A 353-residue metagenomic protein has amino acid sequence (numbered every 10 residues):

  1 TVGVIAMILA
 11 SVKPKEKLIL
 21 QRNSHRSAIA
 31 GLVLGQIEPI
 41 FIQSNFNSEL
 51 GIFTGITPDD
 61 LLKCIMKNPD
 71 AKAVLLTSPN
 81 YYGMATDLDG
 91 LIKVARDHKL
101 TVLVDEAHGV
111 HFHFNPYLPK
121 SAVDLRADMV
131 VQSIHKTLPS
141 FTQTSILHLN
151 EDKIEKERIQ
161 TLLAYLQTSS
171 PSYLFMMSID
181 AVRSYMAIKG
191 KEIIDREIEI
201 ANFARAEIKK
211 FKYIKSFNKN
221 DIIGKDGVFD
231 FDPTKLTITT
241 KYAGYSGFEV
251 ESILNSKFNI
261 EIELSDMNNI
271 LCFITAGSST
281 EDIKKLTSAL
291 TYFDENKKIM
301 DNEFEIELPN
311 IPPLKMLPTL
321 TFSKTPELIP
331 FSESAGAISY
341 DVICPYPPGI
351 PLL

Functional and structural regions predicted by a protein language model:
T1-Y213, F217: Conserved PLP-enzyme active-site core in the AAT-like
F203-L353: Conserved C-terminal alpha-helix-loop-beta "cap" of PLP-dependent enzymes that closes/shapes the active-site mouth
